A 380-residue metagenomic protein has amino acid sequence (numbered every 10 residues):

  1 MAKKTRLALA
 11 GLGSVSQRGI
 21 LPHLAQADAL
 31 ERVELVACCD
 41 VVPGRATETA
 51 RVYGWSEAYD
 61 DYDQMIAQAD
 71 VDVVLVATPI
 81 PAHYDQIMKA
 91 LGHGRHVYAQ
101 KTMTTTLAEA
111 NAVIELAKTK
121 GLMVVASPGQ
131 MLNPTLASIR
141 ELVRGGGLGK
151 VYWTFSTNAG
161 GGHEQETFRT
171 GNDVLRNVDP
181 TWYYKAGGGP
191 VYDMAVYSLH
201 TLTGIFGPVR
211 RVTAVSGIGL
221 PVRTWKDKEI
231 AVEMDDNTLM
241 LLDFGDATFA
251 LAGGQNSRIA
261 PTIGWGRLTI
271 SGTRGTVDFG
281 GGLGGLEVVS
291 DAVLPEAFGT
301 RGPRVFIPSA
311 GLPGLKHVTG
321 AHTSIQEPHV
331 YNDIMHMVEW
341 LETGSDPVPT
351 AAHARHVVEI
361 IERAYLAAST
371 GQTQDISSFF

Functional and structural regions predicted by a protein language model:
M1-K4, L9, V73-L75, L122 (+4 more regions): C-terminal helix-rich "cap/oligomerization" subdomain common to oxidoreductases
M1-Y53: N-terminal Rossmann-like dinucleotide-binding module
V42, Y53-L116: Beta-loop-alpha module in the N-terminal Rossmann-like domain of NAD(P)-dependent dehydrogenases, especially those
S56, H93-R95, K120-L122, F244-T248: A short helix->loop->beta-strand "cap" motif at the edges of active sites that frequently abuts
V76, A99, V124-A126, F155 (+1 more regions): Hydrophobic residues in well-ordered beta-strands that form the structural core
A112-Q130, G149-S156: Rossmann-fold dehydrogenase core element
Q130-A231, G371: Predominantly a Rossmann-like dinucleotide-binding segment in NAD(P)-dependent oxidoreductases
L199-A292, Y331-T343, F380: Contiguous beta-strand/loop segments that form the cofactor/metal-binding neighborhood of enzyme cores
